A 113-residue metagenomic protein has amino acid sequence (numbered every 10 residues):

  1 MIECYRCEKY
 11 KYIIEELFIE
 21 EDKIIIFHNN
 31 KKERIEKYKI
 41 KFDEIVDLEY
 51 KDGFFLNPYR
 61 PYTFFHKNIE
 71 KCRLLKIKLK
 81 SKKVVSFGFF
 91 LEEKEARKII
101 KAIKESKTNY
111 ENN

Functional and structural regions predicted by a protein language model:
M1-D22, K32-Y38, K80-S86, E95-K98 (+1 more regions): Anionic N-terminal interaction surfaces
Y10-K11, E21-Y62: Phosphoinositide-binding peripheral membrane targeting modules
K11, D43-E44, K67, K83 (+1 more regions): Residue-level marker of intrinsically disordered, low-complexity segments enriched for small/polar residues
I14-F18, R60-I69: Short linear motifs in intrinsically disordered
E16-I19, Y50-K51, L74: Positively charged, low-complexity terminal tracts and the immediately adjacent first secondary-structure elements
V46-K51, E93-S106: Short, surface-exposed linear segments at secondary-structure transitions and domain or protein termini
L48-Y59, K76-K82, S106-Y110: Short C-terminal domain-edge/linker segments immediately following a structured domain
H66-A96: Canonical phosphoinositide-binding patch of PH/PH-like domains
